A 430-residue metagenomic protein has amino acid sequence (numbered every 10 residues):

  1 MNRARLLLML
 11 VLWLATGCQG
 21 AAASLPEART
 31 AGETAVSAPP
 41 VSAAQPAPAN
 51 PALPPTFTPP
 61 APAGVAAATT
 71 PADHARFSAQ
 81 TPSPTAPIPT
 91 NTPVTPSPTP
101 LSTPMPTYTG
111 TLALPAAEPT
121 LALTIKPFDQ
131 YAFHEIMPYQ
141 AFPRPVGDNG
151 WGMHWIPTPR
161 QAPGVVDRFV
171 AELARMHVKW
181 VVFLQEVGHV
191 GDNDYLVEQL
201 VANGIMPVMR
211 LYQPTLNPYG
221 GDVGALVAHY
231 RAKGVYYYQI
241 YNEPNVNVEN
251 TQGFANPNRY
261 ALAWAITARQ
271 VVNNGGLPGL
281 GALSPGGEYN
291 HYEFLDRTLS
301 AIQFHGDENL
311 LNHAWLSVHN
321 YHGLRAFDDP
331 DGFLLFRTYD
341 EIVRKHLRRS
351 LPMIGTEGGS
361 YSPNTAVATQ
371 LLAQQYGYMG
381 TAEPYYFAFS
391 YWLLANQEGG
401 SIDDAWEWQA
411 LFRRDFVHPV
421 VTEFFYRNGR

Functional and structural regions predicted by a protein language model:
M1-L6: Bacterial N-terminal signal peptides that target proteins for export
M9-L12, C18-R144, R430: Ser/Thr-rich, Proline-interspersed low-complexity disordered segments
A23-P26, Y131-P145, W151-I156, R160-E172 (+3 more regions): Aromatic-rich peripheral "rim/lid" segments of glycoside hydrolase catalytic domains that contact and position glycan
I136-Y139, P163-F169, G188-E198, P218-H229 (+3 more regions): Alpha-helical scaffolding within the catalytic cores of extracellular/periplasmic polymer-degrading hydrolases
D148-G152, W180-V182, M206-V208, V235-Q239 (+4 more regions): Structural preference for beta-strand elements that scaffold enzyme active sites
T158-G191, K233-Y236: Catalytic domains of carbohydrate-active enzymes, especially glycoside hydrolases
E186-H189, Y195-D296: Substrate-binding cleft of extracellular glycoside hydrolase catalytic domains
M209, N242, G281-S284, L295-D340 (+2 more regions): Aromatic- and acid-rich polysaccharide-binding/catalytic face of secreted or lumenal carbohydrate-active enzymes
